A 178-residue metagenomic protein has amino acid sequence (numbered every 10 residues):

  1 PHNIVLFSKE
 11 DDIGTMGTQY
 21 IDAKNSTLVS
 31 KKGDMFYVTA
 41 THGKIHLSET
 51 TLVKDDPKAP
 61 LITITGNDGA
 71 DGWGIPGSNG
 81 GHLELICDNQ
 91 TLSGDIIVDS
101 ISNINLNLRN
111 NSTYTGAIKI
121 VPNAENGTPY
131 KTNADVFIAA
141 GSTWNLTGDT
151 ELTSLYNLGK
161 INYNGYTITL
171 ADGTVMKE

Functional and structural regions predicted by a protein language model:
P1, T18-S26, G43-L52, G80-D88 (+5 more regions): All-beta strand scaffolds that present successive hydrophobic residues in beta-strands
P1-I4, I21-G33, S48-I64, L85-S93 (+3 more regions): Beta-strand-rich solenoid/repeat architectures in extracellular/passenger domains of polysaccharide-targeting enzymes
H2-Q19, K31-T41, P57-S78, G94-I101 (+3 more regions): Glycine-rich beta-solenoid repeat tracts in large extracellular/virion proteins
S93, I97-E178: Extracellular beta-strand/loop-rich repeat segments of large surface/secreted proteins
